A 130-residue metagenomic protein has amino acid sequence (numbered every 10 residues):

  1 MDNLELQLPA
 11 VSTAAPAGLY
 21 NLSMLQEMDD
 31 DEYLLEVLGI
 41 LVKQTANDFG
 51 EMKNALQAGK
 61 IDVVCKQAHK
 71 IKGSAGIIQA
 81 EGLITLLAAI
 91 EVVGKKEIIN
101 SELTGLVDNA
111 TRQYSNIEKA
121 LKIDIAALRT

Functional and structural regions predicted by a protein language model:
M1-K66, K70-K72, G76-T130: Two-component system phosphorelay core
